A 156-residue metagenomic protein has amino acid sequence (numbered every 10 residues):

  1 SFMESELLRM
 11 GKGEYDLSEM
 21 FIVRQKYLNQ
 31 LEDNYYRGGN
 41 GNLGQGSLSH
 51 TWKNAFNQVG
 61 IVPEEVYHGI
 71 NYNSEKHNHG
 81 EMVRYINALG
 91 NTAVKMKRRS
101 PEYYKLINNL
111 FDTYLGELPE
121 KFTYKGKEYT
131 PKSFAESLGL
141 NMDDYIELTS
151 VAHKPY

Functional and structural regions predicted by a protein language model:
M3-Y156: Catalytic-core signature of thiol
